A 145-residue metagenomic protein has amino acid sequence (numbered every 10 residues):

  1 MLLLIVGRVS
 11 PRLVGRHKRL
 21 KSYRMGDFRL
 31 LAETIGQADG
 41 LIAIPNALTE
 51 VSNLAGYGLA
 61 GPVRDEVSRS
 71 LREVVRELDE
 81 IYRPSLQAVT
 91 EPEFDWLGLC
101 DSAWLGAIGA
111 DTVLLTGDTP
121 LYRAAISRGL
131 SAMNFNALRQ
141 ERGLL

Functional and structural regions predicted by a protein language model:
M1-A43, Y57-V63, R139-L144: Short, well-structured N-terminal submotif of metal-dependent ribonuclease cores
I5-R8, S52-G56, A124-R128: A short acidic (Asp/Glu
I35-A38, W104-A110: Alpha-helix C-terminal capping segments
A43-I44, G117: Replace "coordinates the UDP/GDP/TDP-sugar" with "coordinates nucleotide-activated sugar donors
N46-A47, V67-L97: Acidic catalytic patch
A47, W104, P120-L121: Alpha-helix capping/helix-boundary segments
E50-S68: Short, electropositive alpha-helical surface patch
A88-E93, L97, G109-L145: Acidic, PIN/NYN-like endoribonuclease modules and their adjacent C-terminal/linker elements
